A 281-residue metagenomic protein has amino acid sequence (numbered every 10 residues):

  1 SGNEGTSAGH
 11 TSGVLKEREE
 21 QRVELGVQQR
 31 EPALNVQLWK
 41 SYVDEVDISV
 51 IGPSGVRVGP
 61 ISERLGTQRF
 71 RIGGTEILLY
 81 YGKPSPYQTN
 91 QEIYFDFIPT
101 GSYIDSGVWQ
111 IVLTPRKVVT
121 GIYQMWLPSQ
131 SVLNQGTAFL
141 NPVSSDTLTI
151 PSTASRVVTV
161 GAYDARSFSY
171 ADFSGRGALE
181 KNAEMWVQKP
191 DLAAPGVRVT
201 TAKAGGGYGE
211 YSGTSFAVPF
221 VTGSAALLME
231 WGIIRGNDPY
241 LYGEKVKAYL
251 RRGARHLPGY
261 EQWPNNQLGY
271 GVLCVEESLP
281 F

Functional and structural regions predicted by a protein language model:
S1-G74, L78: Polar, glycine-rich mid-to-C-terminal structural blocks that act as macromolecule-binding/assembly scaffolds
T6-E31, Q37-Y42, D146-T159, A171-A193 (+2 more regions): Mature extracellular/periplasmic domains of secretome proteins
V36-L38, Y42-D47, P53-S54, G196-W263: Hydrolase catalytic cores
D44-V46, G121, Q188: Short beta-strand/loop motifs in extracellular/secreted proteins, especially within beta-sandwich accessory domains
S54-S62, E76, A162-P219, E277: Catalytic-core environment of secreted peptidases
E76-V112, R116, Q124-S129: Beta-sandwich interaction modules
K117-A162: C-terminal edge strands of extracellular/lumenal beta-sandwich accessory domains
Y260-F281: C-terminal domain-closing interface element
